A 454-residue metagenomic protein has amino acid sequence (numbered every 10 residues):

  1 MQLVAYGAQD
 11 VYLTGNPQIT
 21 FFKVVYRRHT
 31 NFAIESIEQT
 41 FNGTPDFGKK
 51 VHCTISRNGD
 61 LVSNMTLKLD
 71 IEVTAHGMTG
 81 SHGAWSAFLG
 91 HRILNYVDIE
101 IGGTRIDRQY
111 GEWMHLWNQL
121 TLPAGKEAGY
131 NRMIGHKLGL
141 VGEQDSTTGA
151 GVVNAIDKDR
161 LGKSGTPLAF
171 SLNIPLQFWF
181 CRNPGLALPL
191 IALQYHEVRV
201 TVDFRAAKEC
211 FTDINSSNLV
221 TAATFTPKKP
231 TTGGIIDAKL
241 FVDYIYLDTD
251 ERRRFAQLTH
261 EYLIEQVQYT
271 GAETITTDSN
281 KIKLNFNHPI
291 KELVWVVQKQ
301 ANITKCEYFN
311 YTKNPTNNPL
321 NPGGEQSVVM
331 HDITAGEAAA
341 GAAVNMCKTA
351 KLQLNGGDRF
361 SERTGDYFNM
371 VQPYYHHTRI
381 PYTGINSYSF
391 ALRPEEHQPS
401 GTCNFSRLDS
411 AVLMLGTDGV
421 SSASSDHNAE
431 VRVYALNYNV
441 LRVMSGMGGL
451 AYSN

Functional and structural regions predicted by a protein language model:
M1-N454: Short, low-complexity Pro/Thr/Gly
